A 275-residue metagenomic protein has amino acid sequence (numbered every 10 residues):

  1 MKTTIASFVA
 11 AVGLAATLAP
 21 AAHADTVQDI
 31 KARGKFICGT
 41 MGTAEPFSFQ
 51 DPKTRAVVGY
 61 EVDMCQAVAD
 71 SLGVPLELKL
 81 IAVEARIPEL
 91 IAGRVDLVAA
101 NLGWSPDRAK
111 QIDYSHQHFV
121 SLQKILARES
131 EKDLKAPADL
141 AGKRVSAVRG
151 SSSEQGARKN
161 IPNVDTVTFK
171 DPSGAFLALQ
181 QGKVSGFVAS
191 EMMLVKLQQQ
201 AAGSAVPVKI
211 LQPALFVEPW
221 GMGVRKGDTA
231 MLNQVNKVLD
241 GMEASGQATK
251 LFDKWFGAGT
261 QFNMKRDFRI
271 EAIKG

Functional and structural regions predicted by a protein language model:
A24-N101: Extracytoplasmic small-molecule ligand-binding "clamshell" domains of the periplasmic binding protein/Venus flytrap
D25, V74-A85, L102-R108, I112-N163: A conserved helix-loop-strand patch within extracytoplasmic ligand-binding domains of the periplasmic binding
V62, E77-P88, K132-D133, S152 (+3 more regions): Short helix-initiation/N-cap motifs at beta->coil->alpha
V62-S71, E131, A138, K143-R144 (+3 more regions): Extended ligand-binding regions for polar small-molecule ligands
D70-S71, K79-L80, E84-L97, K110-D113 (+3 more regions): Short helices/loops that flank or line small-molecule/ion binding pockets
A85-P88, N101-K110, G156-K159, S185-F216 (+1 more regions): A ligand-binding cleft/hinge motif common to bilobed small-molecule-binding domains
F119-A127, E191, V195, Q199-N236 (+1 more regions): Periplasmic-binding protein-like
S152-F169, V206, K237-G275: Ligand-binding clefts/hinges and TM-proximal coupling segments of bilobed small-molecule sensing domains
